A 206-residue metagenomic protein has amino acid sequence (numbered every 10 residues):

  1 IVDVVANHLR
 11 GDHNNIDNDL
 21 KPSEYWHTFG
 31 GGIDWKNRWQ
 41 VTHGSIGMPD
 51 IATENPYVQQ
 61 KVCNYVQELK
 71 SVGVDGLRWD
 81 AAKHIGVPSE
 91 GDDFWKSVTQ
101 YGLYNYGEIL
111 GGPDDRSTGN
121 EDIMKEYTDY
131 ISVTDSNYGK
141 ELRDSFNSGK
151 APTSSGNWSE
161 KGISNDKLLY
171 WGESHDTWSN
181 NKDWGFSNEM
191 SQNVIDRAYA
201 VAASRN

Functional and structural regions predicted by a protein language model:
I1-V4, H8, Q60-K61: Aromatic- and glycine-enriched glycan-recognition loops and surfaces that form the carbohydrate-binding subsites
V2, C63-N206: Active-site-proximal helices and loops of the catalytic beta/alpha 8
N7-L9, H84-I85: Short acidic, Gly/Ser-rich segments with clustered Asp/Glu that frequently serve as metal-coordination loops in enzyme
H8-R38: Aromatic- and acidic-residue-enriched segments that line the glycan-binding/catalytic groove of carbohydrate-active
H13-N15, N55-P56, D92: Serine-centered coil/turn micro-motif
I16, G47, S159-E160: Serine-dependent carboxylesterase/thioesterase catalytic core of lipase-like alpha/beta-hydrolase/SGNH enzymes
I33-D50: N-terminal small/glycine-rich loop or linker at the start of catalytic domains across soluble metabolic enzymes
M48-Q60: Active-site mouth loops of central-metabolism enzymes
